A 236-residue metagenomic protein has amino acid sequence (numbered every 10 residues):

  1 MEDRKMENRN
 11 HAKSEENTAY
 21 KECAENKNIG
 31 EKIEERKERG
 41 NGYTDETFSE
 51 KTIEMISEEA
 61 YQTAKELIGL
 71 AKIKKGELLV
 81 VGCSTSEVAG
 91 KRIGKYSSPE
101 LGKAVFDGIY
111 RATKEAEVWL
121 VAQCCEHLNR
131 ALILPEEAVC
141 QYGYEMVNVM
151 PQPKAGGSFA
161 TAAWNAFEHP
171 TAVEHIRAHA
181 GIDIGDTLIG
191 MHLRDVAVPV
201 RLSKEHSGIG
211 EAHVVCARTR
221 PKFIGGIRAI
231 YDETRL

Functional and structural regions predicted by a protein language model:
M1-T47: Intrinsically disordered, low-complexity terminal tails and inter-domain linkers enriched for S/T/G/P/D/E
E2, E34-L79, C83, P99-A112: N-terminal glycine-/serine-/threonine-rich phosphate-binding loop
K65, G69-K72, Y110-V118, W164-A172 (+1 more regions): Generic secondary-structure signature for well-ordered alpha-helical cores
A71-I73, A155, S203-G208: Solvent-exposed alpha-helices and their adjacent loops that cap or buttress functional pockets in soluble metabolic
V88-I93, S97-A104, R111-R130, A155: Active-site histidine-anchored catalytic micro-motif
K91-G94, L132-P135, G226-R228: Short acidic, glycine/serine/threonine-rich loops at helix termini
A116-G185: Ligand-binding beta-strand-loop-alpha-helix segment within the catalytic cores of soluble metabolic enzymes
T161, N165, A172-L236: Glycine-rich, aromatic-bearing surface loops/beta-hairpins
